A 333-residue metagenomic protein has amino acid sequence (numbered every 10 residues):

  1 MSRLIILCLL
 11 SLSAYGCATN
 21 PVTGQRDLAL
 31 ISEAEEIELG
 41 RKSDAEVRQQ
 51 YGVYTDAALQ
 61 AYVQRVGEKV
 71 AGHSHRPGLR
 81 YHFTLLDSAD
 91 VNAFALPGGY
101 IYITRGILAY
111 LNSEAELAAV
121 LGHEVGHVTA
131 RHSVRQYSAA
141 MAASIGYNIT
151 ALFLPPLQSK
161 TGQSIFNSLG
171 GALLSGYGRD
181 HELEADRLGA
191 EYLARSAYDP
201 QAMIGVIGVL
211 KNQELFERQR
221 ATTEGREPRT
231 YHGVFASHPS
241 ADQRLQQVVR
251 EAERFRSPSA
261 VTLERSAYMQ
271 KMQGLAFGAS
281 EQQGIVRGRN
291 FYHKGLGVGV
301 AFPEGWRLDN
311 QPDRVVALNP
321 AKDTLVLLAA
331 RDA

Functional and structural regions predicted by a protein language model:
M1-C8: Sec-dependent signal peptide recognition, specifically the positively charged N-region followed immediately by
L4, C17-P303, R307-A333: A Zn2+-metalloprotease active-site environment signal
